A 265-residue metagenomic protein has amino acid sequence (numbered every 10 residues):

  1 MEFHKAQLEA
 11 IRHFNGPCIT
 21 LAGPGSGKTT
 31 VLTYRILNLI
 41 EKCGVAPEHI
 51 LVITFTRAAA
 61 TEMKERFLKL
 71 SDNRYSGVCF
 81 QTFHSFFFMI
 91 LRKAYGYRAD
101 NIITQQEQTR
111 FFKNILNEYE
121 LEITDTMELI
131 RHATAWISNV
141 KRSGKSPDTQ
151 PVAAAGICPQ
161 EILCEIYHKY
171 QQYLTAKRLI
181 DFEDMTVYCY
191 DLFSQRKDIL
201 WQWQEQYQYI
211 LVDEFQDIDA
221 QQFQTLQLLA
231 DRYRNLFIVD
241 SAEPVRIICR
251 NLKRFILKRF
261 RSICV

Functional and structural regions predicted by a protein language model:
M1-R12, G16-T20, L51, I157-R261 (+1 more regions): Conserved helicase NTPase motor core
M1-R98, W201, Y233: P-loop NTPase Walker
R35, E62-F67, F86-I90, F111-I115 (+2 more regions): Alpha-helical scaffold elements adjacent to nucleotide-binding pockets in ATP/GTP-utilizing enzyme cores
E41, L68, D72, L91-G96 (+4 more regions): Non-catalytic alpha-helical coupling and interface elements of nucleotide-dependent molecular machines and regulators
R57, H84-S85, Q106, K197 (+2 more regions): Alpha-helix N-cap/helix-start capping motif
G77, Y95-E183: ATP-hydrolysis module of ASCE/P-loop NTPase motor domains, specifically the Walker B Asp-Glu catalytic pair
T82, F112, D213: Residue-level signature of catalytic and energy-coupling elements of molecular machines, predominantly ATP/GTP-dependent
F87, A133-I137, C189, L226: Short alpha-helical scaffolding segments that buttress acidic/His motifs in well-ordered protein cores
